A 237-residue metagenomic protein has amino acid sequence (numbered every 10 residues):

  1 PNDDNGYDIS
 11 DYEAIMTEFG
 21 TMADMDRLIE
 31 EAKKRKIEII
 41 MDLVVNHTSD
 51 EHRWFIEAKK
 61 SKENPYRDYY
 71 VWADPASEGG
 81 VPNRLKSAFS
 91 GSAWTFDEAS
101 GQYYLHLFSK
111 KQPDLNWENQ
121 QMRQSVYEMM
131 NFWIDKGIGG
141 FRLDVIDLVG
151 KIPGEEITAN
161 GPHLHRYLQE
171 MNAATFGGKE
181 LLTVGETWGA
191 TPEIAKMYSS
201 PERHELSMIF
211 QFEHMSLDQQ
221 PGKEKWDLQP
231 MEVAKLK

Functional and structural regions predicted by a protein language model:
P1-E30, I37, V45-E51, V145-P162: Aromatic-lined carbohydrate-binding/catalytic grooves of carbohydrate-active enzymes
Y7-D8, S92-W117: N-terminal small/glycine-rich loop or linker at the start of catalytic domains across soluble metabolic enzymes
I9-E18, A32-K34, E38, M130 (+2 more regions): A structural signal for the main folded, soluble domain(s) of proteins
D24-A32, Y167-A174: Catalytic-core regions built around general acid/base machinery
I29, K33, Y127-G139, V233-K237: Short amphipathic alpha-helices and their capping/turn segments at secondary-structure boundaries
K33-T48, D68-A99, R142, V184: Glycine-rich, aromatic-flanked loop segments that form ligand/cofactor-binding clefts across common enzyme folds
D50-R84, L168, N172-K237: Conserved alpha/beta catalytic core and glycan-binding cleft of carbohydrate-active enzymes
D114-I194, Y198, H214-D218: Active-site neighborhood of glycoside hydrolase catalytic domains
